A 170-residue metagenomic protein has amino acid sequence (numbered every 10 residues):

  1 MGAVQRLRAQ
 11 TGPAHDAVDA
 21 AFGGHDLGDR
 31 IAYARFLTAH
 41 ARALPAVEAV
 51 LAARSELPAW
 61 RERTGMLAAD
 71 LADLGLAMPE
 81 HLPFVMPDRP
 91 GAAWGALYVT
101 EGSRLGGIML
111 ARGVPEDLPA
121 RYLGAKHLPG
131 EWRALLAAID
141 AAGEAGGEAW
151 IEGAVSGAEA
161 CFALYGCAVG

Functional and structural regions predicted by a protein language model:
M1-G170: Metal- and O2-centered redox machinery and metal/ROS homeostasis
